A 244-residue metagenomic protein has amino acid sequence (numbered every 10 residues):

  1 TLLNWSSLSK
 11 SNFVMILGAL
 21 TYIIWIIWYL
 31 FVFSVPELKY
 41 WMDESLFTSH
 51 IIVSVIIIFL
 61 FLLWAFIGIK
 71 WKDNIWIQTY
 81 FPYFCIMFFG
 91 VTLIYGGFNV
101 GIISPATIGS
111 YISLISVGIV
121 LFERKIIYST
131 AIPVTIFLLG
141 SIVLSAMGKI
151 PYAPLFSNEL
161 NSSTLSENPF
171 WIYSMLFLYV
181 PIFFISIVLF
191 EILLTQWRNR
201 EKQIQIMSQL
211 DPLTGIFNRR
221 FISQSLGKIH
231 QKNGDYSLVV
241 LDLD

Functional and structural regions predicted by a protein language model:
T1-W5: Short, Lys/Arg-rich, polar N-terminal cytosolic tail immediately upstream of the first transmembrane signal-anchor
S6-Y29, E44-V53, W76-Y80, L121-I132 (+1 more regions): Alpha-helical transmembrane segments and their helix-membrane boundary motifs
I24-I102, S110-S116, V134: Hydrophobic transmembrane alpha-helices and their membrane-interface boundaries in multi-pass, membrane-anchored
I26-L30, F84-T107, K125-W171: Hydrophobic transmembrane alpha-helices
I115-I127, V180-E191: Short helix-perturbing small/polar motifs within transmembrane alpha-helices
S174-S208: Juxtamembrane or sensor-core-proximal signal-transducing alpha helices that couple sensory domains to cytosolic
I204-G227, L241-D244: Conserved nucleotide-binding and Mg2+-coordinating catalytic segments in signaling enzymes
S237: Cell-envelope/extracellular polymer assembly enzymes that use nucleotide-activated donors
